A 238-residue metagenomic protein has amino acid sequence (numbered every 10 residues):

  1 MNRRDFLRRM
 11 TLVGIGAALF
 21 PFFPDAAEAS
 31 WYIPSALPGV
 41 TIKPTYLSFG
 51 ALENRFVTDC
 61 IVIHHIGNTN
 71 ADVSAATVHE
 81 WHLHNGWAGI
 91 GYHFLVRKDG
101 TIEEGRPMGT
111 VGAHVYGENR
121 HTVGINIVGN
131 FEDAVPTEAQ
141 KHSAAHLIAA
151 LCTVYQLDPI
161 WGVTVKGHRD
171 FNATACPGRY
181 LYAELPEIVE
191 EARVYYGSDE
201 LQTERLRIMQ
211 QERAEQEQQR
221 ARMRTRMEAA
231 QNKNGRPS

Functional and structural regions predicted by a protein language model:
N2, R8-T11, L19-F22, A26-T58 (+4 more regions): Basic/polar, cationic surfaces and motifs that engage anionic cell-wall and phosphate/carboxylate ligands
L47-M108: Short, conserved "active-site rim" segments that organize catalytic pockets and cofactor/ligand binding
L95, G124-N126: Conserved beta-strand segments that form the floor/walls of ligand-binding pockets within enzyme and binding domains
